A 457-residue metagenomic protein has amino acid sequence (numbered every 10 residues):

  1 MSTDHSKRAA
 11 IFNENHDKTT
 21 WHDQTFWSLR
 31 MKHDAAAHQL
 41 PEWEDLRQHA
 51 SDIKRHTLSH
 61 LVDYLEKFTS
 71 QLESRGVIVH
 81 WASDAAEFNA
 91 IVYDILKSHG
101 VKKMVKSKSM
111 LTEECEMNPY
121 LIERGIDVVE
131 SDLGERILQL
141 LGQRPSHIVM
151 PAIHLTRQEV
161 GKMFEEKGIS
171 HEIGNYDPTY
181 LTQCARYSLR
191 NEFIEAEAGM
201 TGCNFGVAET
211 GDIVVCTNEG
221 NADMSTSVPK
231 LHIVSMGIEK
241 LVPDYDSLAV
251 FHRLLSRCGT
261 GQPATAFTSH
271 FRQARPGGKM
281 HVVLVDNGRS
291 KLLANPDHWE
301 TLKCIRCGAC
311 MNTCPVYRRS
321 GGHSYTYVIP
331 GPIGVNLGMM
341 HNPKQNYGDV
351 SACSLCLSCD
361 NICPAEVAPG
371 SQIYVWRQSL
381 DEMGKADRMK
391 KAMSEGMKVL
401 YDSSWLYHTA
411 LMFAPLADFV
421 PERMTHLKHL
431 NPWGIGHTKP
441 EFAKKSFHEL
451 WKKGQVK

Functional and structural regions predicted by a protein language model:
M1, H5-T25, L29, M393-K457: Intrinsic disorder at enzyme termini
M1-D297: The feature marks the mature, well-folded catalytic cores of soluble enzymes
I78, V101, I173, G261 (+3 more regions): Intrinsically disordered or highly flexible coil/loop and linker segments, enriched in small and charged/polar residues
E87, T265-P276, R306, G321 (+3 more regions): A glycine-rich phosphate-binding loop feature that marks nucleotide/adenosyl-phosphate handling sites
G134, P263-F267, R388-A392, T425-L430: Short coil/turn segments at secondary-structure boundaries
R275-T301, Y317-E422: Ferredoxin-type iron-sulfur electron-transfer modules in oxidoreductases and energy-metabolism complexes
L302-I305, A309: Conserved, hydrophobic alpha-helical core segments of structured domains
